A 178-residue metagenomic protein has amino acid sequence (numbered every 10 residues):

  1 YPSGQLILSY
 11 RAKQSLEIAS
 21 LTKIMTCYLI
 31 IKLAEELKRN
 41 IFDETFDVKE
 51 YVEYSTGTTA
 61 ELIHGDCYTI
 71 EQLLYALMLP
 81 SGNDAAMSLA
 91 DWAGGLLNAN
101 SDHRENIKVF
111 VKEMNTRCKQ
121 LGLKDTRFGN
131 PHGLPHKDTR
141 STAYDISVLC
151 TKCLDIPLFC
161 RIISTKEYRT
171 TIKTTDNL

Functional and structural regions predicted by a protein language model:
Y1-Y144, V148, C153-L154: Active-site-adjacent loops and short helices of periplasmic peptidoglycan-processing enzymes
D145, C150-L178: Extracytoplasmic
